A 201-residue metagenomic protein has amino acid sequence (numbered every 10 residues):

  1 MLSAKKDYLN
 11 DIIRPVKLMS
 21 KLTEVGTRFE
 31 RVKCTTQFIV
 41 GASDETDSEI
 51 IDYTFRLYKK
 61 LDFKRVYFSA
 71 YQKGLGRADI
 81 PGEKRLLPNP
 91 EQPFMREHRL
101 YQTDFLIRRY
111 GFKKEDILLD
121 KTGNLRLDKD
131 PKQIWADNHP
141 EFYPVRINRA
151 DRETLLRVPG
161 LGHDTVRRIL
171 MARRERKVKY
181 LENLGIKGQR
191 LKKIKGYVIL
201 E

Functional and structural regions predicted by a protein language model:
M1-G111: Conserved AdoMet/S-adenosylmethionine-binding subsite of the radical SAM
R85-R157, I186-E201: Long, highly charged, low-complexity intrinsically disordered interaction regions that mediate electrostatic DNA/RNA
L155, R168-I169: Short alpha-helical segments in extracytoplasmic peptidoglycan/chitin-binding modules and envelope-associated proteins
A172-R173: Residue-level signature of tetratricopeptide-repeat
R176-Y180: Short, basic-rich loop-to-helix N-cap that marks the start of a DNA-contacting helix
